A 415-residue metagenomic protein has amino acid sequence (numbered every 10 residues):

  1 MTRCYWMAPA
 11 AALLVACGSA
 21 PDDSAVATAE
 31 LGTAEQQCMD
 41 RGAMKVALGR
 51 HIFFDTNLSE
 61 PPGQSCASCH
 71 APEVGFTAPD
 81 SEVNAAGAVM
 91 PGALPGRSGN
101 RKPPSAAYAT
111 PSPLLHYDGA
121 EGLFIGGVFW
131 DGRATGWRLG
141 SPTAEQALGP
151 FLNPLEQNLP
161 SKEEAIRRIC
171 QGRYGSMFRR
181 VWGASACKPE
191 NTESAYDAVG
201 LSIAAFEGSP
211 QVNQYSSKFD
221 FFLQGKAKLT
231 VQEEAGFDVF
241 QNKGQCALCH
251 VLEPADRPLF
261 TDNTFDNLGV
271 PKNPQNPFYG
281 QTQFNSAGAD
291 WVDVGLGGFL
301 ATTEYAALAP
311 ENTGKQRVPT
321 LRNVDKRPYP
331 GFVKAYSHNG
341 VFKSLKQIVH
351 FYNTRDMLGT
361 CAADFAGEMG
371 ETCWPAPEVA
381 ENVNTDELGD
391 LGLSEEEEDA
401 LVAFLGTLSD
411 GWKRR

Functional and structural regions predicted by a protein language model:
M1-M7: Bacterial N-terminal signal peptides that target proteins for export
M7-A16: Bacterial N-terminal signal peptides
G18-R415: Periplasmic c-type cytochrome electron-transfer domains
